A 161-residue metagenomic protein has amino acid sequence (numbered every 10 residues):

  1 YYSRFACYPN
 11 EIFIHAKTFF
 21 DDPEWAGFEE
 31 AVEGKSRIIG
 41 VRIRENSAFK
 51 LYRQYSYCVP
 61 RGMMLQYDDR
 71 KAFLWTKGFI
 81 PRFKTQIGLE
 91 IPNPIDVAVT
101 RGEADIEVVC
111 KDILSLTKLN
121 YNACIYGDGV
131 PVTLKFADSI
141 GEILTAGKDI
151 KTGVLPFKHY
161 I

Functional and structural regions predicted by a protein language model:
Y1-I161: Long, contiguous domain-sized segments
